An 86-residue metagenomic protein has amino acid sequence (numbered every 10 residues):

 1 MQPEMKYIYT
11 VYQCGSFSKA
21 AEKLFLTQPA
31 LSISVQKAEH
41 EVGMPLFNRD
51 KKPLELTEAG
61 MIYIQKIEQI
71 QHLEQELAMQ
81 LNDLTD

Functional and structural regions predicted by a protein language model:
M1-Y7, Q28, G60: The N-cap/first-turn positions of alpha helices within or immediately adjacent to helix-turn-helix DNA-binding domains
M5-Y12, T57, I64: Hydrophobic residues on short alpha-helical segments
Y9-F25: Short helix-boundary/capping micro-motifs
C14, K23, Q36-P45: Residue cluster at the C-terminal edge of the helix-turn-helix DNA-binding motif
E39-L56, M61: A short LG(V/I)-centered, amphipathic sequence patch enriched for acidic residue(s) preceding the LG motif
E41-V42, Y63-T85: Alpha-helical linker/hinge and terminal dimerization helices associated with HTH transcriptional regulators
